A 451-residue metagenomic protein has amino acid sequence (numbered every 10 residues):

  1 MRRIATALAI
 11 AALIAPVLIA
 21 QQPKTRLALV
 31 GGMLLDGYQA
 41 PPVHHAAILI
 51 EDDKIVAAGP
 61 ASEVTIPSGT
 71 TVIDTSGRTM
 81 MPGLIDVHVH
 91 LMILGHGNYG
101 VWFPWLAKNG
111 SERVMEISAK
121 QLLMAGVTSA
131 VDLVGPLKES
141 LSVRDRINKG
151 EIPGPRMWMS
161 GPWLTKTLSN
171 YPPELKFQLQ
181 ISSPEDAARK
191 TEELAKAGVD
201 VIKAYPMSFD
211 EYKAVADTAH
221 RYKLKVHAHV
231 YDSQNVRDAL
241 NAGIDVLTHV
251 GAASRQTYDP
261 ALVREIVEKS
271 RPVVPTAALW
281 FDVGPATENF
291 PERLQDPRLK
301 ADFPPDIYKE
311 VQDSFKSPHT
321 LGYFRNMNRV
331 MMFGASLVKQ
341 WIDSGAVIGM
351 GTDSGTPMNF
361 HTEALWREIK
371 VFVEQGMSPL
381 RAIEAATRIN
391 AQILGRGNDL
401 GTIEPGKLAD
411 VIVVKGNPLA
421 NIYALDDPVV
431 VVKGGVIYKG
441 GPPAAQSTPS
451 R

Functional and structural regions predicted by a protein language model:
A5-V17: Bacterial N-terminal signal peptides
G32, F324, M331, S344-V347 (+1 more regions): C-terminal helical cap
L34, Y38-M81: Histidine-rich, glycine-flanked metal-binding segment
R78-R146, N170, D210, Y231-H249: Metal-associated gating/positioning segment near the N- to mid-region
I93-R113, K120, P153, G161 (+4 more regions): Active-site gating loops and adjacent loop-to-helix segments of metal-dependent hydrolytic enzymes
M115-K138, P155-P162, A195-M207, K225 (+3 more regions): Divalent metal-dependent hydrolysis catalytic cores, especially in the metallo-beta-lactamase
S169-D217, D245-T248, A253-S254: Active-site gating/metal-coordination segments in enzymes
R189-M207, A252-Q375, G441, Q446-R451: Active-site neighborhoods of metal-dependent hydrolases
